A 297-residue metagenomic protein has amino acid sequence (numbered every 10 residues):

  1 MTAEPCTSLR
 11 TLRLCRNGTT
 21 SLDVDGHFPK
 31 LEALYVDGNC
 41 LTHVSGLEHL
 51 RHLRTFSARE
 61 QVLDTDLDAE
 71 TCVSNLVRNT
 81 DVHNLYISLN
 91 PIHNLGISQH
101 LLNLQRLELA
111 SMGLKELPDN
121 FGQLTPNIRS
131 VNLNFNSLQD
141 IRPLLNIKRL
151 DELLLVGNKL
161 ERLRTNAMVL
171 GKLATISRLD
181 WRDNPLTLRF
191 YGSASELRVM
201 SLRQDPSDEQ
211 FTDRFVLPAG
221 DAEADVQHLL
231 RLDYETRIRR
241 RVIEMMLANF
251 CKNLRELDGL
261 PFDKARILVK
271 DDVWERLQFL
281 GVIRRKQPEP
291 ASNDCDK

Functional and structural regions predicted by a protein language model:
T2-P5, S21-H27, H43-H49, A69-R78 (+4 more regions): C-terminal per-repeat helix/turn "cap" of leucine-rich repeat
E4, L14, G26, V36-N39 (+8 more regions): WD40 beta-propeller blade-start loop/N-cap
C6, F28, L50, L229-T236: Short, glycine/charged-rich beta-strand-loop motifs at protein surfaces that mediate ligand recognition and catalysis
T7-L22, L31-G38, L53-L67, N79-P91 (+4 more regions): The conserved beta-strand core of Leucine-Rich Repeat
A33-L53, I87, H93-L95, L155-I176: Generic detector of contiguous secondary-structure segments
E60-N84, R106, S111-K115, L124-Q287: Leucine-rich repeat domain C-terminal region
A291-D294: Long, intrinsically disordered low-complexity tracts enriched in Pro/Ser with mixed acidic/basic residues that serve as
